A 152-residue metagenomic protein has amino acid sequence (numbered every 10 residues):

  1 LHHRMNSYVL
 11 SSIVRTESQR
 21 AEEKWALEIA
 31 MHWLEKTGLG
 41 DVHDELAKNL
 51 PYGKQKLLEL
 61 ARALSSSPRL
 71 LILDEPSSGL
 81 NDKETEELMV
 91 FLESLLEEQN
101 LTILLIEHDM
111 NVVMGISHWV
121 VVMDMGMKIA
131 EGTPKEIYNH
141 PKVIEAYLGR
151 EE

Functional and structural regions predicted by a protein language model:
S7-L46, V90-E93: Conserved ABC ATPase "signature" region
S67: Conserved catalytic motifs of ABC-family nucleotide-binding domains
L71-E75: Catalytic Walker B motif of ABC-type/P-loop ATPase nucleotide-binding domains
F91-L105, D109: Conserved catalytic loops of ABC-family nucleotide-binding domains
V113-G115: A short, surface-exposed alpha-helical micro-motif characterized by mixed small hydrophobic and charged/polar residues
W119, E131: Short, glycine/charged-rich "phosphate-handling" switch motifs in NTP-dependent and phosphotransfer domains
